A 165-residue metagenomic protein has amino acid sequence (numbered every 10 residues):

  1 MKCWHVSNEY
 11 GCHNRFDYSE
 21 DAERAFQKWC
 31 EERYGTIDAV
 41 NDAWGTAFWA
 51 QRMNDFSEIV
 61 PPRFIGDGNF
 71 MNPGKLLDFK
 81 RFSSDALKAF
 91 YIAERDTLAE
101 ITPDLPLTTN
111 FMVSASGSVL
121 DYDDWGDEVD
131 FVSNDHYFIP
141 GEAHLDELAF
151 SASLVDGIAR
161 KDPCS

Functional and structural regions predicted by a protein language model:
M1, C164-S165: Active-site-adjacent substrate/metal-binding segments within catalytic domains of carbohydrate-active enzymes
M1-F131, F138-L148: Polysaccharide-binding and catalytic clefts of secreted carbohydrate-active enzymes
E100, I158-P163: Secondary-structure transition/capping motifs at alpha-helix termini and the adjoining loop/turn into the next element
L105-P106, D162-C164: Proline-centered loop/turn at the N-terminus of a beta-strand
Y122-D127, A152-R160: Acidic (Asp/Glu)-rich catalytic clusters
D135-H136, S165: Aromatic/acidic polysaccharide-binding cleft in carbohydrate-active enzymes
